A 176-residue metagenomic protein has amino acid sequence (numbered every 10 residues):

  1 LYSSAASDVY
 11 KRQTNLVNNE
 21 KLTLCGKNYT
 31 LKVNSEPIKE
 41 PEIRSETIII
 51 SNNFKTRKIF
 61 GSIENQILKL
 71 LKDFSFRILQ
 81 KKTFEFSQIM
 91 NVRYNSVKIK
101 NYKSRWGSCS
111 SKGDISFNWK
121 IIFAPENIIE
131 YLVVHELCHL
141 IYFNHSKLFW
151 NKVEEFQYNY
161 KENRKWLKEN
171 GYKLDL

Functional and structural regions predicted by a protein language model:
L1-A6, Y10: Single conserved hydrophobic/aromatic residue that forms the stacking wall/gate of nucleotide- or nucleobase-binding
S7, L68-Y94: Zn2+-dependent metallopeptidase catalytic core
R12-T47, N52, R57-K58, I63-E64 (+1 more regions): Contiguous, non-catalytic segments that form substrate-binding/exosite surfaces or channel walls
N34-S45, K100-K112: Catalytic zinc-binding patch centered on the HExxH motif and its immediate surroundings that defines zinc-dependent
K58, I67, L71, K112-Y131: Short pre-active-site segment immediately N-terminal to the catalytic Zn-binding motif
F117, Y131-F143: Active-site recognition of the HExxH zinc-binding catalytic motif
N127, Y142-E169: Post-HEXXH active-site segment of zinc metalloproteases
G171-L176: Short, charged, intrinsically disordered terminal tails
